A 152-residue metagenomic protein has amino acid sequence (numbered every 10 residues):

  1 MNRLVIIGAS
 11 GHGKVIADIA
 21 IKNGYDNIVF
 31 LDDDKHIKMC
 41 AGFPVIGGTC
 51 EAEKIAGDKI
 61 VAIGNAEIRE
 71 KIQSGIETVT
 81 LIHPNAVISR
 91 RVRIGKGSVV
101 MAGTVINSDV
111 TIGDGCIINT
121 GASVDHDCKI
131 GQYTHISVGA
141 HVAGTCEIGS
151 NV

Functional and structural regions predicted by a protein language model:
M1-N2, N27, A56, G95 (+2 more regions): A general structural motif
M1-T49, E53: Hydrophobic, well-ordered beta-alpha structural blocks that scaffold small-molecule cofactor pockets
I7-S10, I63, A143: Short glycine-rich loop/turn motifs that provide flexible caps or phosphate-binding loops at active sites
G8, K59, T78, D125-H126: Generic structural signal for conserved hydrophobic packing positions in ordered secondary structure
G11-H12, A66-I68, V124: Short alpha-helical
A17, H36-S89: Phosphate-bearing ligand-interacting subdomains that bind or position ATP/ADP/UDP/GDP/NAD(P) or nucleotide-linked
T80-V152: Structural signal for interior beta-strand "rungs" in well-ordered beta-sheet cores of soluble enzyme domains
